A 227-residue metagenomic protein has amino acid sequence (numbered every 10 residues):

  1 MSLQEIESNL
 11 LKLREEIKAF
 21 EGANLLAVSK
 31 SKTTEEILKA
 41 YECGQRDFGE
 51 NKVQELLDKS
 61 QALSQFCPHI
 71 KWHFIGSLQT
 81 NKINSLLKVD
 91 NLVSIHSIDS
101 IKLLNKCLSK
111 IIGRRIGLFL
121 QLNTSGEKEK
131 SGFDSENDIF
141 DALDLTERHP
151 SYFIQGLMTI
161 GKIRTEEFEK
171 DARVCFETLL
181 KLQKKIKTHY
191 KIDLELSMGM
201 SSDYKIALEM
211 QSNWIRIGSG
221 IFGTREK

Functional and structural regions predicted by a protein language model:
M1-S202, M210: Conserved alpha/beta-domain cores
D47, W214-I215, I221: A short hydrophobic/small-residue beta-strand
K205-E209, S219-E226: Expand to "…catalyze enediolate/carbanion chemistry for C-C bond making/breaking, isomerization, decarboxylation
